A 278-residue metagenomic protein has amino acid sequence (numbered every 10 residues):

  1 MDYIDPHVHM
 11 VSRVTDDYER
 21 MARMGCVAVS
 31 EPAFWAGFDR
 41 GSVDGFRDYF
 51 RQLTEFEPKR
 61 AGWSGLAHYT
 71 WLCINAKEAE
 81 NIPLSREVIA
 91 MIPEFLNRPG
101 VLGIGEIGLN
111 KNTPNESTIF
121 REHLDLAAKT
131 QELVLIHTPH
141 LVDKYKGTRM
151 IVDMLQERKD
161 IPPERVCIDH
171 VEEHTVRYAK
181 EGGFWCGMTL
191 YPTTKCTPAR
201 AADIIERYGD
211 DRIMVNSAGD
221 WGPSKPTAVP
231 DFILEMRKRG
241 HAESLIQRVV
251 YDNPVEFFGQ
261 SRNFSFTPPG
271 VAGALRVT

Functional and structural regions predicted by a protein language model:
M1-V142, K146-M154, H170, H174 (+1 more regions): Mid-domain alpha/beta scaffold segments of enzyme catalytic cores
V14-Y18, K144-M154, V176-G182, C196-E206 (+2 more regions): Histidine/acidic-residue-rich catalytic or RNA/ligand-binding cores of hydrolases and nuclease-related proteins
A28-E31, W185-P192, F266-T267: Short hydrophobic/aromatic-enriched beta-strand-loop microsegments
A33-G37, L190-K195, G219-D220: Short, acidic/turn-prone active-site loops that include or flank metal/cofactor- and phosphate-binding residues
A61-S64, E157-P162, Y208-G209, K238-S244: Short helix-capping segments at alpha-helix termini
E78-R86, T189-P198: Active-site glycine- and acidic-residue-rich loops that bind and position anionic ligands or nucleotide-like cofactors
Y208-P226, I246: Short acidic/histidine-rich active-site segments
P230-T278: Mid-to-C-terminal alpha-helical segments outside catalytic/metal-binding sites
